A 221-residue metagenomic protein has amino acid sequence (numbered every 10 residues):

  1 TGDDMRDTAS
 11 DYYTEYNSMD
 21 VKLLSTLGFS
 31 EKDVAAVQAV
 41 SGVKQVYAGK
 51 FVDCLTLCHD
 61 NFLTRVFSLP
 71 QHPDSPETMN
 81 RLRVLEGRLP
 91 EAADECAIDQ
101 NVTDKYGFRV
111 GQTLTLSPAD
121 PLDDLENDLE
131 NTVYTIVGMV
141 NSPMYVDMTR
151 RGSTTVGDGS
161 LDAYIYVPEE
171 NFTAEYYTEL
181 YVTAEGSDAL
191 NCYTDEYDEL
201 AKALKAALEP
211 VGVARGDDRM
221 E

Functional and structural regions predicted by a protein language model:
T1-E221: Membrane transport/envelope proteins' first extracytoplasmic loop
